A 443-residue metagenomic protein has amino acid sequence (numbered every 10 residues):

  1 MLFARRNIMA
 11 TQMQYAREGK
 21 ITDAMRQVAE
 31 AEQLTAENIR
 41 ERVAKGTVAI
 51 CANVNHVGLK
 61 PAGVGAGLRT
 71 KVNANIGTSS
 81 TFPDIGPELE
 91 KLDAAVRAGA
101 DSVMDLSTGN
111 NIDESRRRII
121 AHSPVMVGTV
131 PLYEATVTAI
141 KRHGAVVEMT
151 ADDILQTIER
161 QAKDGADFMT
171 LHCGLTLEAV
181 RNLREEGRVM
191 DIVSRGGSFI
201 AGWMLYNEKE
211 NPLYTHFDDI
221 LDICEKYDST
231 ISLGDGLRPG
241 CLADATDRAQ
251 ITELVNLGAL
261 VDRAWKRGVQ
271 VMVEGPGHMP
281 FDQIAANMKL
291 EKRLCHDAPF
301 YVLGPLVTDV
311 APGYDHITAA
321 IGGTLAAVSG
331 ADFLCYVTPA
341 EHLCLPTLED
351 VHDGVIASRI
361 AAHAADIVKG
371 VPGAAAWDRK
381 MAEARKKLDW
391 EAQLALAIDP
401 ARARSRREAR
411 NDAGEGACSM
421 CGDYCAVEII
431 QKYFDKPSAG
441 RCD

Functional and structural regions predicted by a protein language model:
M1-I8: Short, Lys/Arg-enriched N-terminal segments with co-localized hydrophobic residues within the first ~10-30 amino acids
I8, D222, Y227, T318 (+2 more regions): Proteins with a high burden of low-complexity, intrinsically disordered sequence enriched in S/T/G/P/A and R, requiring
T11-Y15, K20-T308, Y314, A320-F333: Alpha/beta enzyme core
A31-R40, P61-V64, L343-L345, Q431-D443: Compositionally biased, low-complexity linear motifs
R181-L205, P239, A243-A245, L345-D443: Catalytic or ion-coupling anion/metal-binding cores of large enzyme and transporter domains
V310-A319, L325-V371: C-terminal catalytic subdomain
